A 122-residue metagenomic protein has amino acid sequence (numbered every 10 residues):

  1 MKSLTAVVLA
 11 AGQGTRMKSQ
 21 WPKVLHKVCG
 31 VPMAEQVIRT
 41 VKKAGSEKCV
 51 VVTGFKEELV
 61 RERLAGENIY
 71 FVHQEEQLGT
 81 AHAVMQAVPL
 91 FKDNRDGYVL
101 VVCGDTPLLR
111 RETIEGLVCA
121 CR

Functional and structural regions predicted by a protein language model:
M1-S19: N-terminal nucleotide-binding beta1-loop-alpha1 segment
M1-S3, V31-G104, L108-C119: Conserved N-terminal catalytic core of the sugar/cofactor nucleotidyltransferase
V8-L9, K27, V102: Short conserved micro-motifs on helix faces and helix-strand junctions that flank and scaffold key functional residues
G12, K23, D105: Conserved G/P- and acidic residue-centered "switch" motifs that form tight phosphate/ATP-binding loops in soluble
M17, L25, V60, L64: Short clusters of hydrophobic/aromatic residues that line enzyme substrate/ligand-binding pockets
Q20-Q36: Short catalytic helix/loop segments, enriched in acidic residues and glycine and frequently bearing histidine
R122: Anion (oxyanion) recognition and catalysis
